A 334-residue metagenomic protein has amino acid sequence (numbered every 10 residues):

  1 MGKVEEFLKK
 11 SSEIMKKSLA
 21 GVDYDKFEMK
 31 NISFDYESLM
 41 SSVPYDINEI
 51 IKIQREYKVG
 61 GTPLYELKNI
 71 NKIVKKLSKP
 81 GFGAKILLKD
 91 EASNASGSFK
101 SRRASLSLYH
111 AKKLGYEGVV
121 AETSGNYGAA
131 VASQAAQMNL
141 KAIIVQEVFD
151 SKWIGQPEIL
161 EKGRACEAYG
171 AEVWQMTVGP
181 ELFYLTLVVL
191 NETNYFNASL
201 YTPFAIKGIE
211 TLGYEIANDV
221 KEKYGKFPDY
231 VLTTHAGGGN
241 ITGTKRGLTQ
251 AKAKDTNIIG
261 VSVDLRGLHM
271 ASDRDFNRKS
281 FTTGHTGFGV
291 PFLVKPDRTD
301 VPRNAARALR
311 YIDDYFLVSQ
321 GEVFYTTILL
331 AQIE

Functional and structural regions predicted by a protein language model:
K3-E117: Positively charged, low-complexity intrinsically disordered leader regions
G61, Y169-G170, E181-E192, Q250-E334: Active-site/ligand-binding loops adjacent to catalytic centers
A92-S101, G118-Y127, Y201-I206, L232-G237 (+2 more regions): Active-site nucleophile and cofactor-binding loops and adjacent substrate-binding regions of central metabolic enzymes
A111-Q134, M138-E147, F227-N240: A short, small-residue-rich loop immediately preceding and capping a beta-strand
A129-V178, L268-R278, R303: Active-site-proximal loop->helix
A142, V173, F196-N197, I258: Hydrophobic beta-strand scaffold residues
Y184-A251, G321-E334: Active-site/ligand-binding-proximal alpha/beta "capping" segment
